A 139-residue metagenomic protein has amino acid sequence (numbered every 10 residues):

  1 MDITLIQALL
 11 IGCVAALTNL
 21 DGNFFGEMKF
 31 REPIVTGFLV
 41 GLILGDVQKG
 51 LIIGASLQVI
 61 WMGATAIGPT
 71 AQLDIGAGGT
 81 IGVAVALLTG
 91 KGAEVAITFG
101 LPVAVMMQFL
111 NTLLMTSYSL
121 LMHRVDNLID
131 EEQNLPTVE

Functional and structural regions predicted by a protein language model:
M1-D2, D130: Short, exposed beta-strand "edge-strand" segments with a Pro/Gly-rich flavor and a Y/T-containing core
D2-Q72, G76-A77: Hydrophobic transmembrane alpha-helices
I3, I75-I81, L120-D126: Short alpha-helical linear motifs
T18-G22, K49, T65, A86 (+5 more regions): Generic secondary-structure signature for well-ordered alpha-helical cores
G63-V105: Long, highly hydrophobic alpha-helical transmembrane signal-anchor segments
T98-E139: Helix-loop-helix junctions within the multi-pass membrane cores of secondary transporters/permeases
